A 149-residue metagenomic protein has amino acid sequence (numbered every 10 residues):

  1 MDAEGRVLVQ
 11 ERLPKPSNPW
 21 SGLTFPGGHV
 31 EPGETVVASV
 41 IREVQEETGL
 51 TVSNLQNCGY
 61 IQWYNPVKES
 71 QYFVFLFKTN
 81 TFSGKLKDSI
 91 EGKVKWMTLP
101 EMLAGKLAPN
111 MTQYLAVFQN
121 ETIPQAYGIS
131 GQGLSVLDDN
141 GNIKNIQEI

Functional and structural regions predicted by a protein language model:
M1-T24, V52, Q56: N-terminal strand-loop-strand
D2-G5, L13, T79-K85, L99-E101: Short loop segments at secondary-structure junctions
F25-G59, F77: The catalytic Nudix box helix
W63-K85, Q113-F118, T122: Active-site-adjacent beta-strand/loop module that shapes the phosphate/pyrophosphate-binding cleft
L76, K87-F118, D138-E148: NUDIX/MutT-family hydrolases
E121-D139: Short, active-site-adjacent segments that bind or coordinate small-molecule cofactors and metal centers
